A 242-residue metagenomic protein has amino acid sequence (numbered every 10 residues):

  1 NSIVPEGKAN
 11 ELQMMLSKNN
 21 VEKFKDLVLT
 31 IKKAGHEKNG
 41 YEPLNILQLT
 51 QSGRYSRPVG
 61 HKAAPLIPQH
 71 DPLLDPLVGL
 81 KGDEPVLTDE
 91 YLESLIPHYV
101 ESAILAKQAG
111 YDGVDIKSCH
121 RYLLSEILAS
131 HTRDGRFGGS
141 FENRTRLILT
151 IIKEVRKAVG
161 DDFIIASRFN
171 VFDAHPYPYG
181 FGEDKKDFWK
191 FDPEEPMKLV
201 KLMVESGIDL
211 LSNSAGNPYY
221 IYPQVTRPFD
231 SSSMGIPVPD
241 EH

Functional and structural regions predicted by a protein language model:
N1-H242: Flavin-dependent oxidoreductase catalytic cores
